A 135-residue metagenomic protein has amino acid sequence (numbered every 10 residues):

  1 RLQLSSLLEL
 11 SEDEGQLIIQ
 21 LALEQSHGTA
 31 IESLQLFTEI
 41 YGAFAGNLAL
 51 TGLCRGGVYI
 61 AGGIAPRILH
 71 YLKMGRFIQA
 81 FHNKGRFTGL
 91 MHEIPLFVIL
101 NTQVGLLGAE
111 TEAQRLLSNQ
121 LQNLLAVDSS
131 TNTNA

Functional and structural regions predicted by a protein language model:
R1-A135: ATP-binding/phosphotransfer module of carbohydrate and carboxylate kinases, centering on a glycine-rich
